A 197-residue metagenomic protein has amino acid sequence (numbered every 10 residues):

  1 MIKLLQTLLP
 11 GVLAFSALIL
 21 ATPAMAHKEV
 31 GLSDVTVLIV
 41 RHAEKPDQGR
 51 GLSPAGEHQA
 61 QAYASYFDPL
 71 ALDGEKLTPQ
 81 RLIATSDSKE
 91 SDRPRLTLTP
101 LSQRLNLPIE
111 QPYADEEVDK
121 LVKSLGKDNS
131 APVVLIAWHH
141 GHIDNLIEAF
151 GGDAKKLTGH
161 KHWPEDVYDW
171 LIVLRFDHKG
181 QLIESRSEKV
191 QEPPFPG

Functional and structural regions predicted by a protein language model:
M1-V12: Bacterial N-terminal signal peptides that target proteins for export
L18: NTP-dependent nucleotidyl-transfer catalytic core
H27-A131, H142-G197: Active-site-proximal alpha-helix that buttresses catalytic centers in soluble enzyme cores
V134: Conserved beta-strand position immediately N-terminal to the Walker
A137-H139: Short beta-strand segments
